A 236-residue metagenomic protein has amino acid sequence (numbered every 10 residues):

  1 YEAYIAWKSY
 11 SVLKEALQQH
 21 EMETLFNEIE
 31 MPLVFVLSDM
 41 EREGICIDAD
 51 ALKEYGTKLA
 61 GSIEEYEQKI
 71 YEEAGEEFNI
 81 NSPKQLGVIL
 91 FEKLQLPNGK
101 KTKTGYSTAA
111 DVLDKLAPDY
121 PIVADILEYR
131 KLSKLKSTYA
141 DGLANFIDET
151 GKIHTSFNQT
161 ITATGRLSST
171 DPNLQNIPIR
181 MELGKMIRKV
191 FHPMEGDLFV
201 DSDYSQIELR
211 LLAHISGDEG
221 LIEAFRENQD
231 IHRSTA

Functional and structural regions predicted by a protein language model:
Y1-E182, H192, G196-L198, S205-E208 (+1 more regions): Conserved "right-hand" nucleotidyltransferase catalytic core of DNA-directed polymerases
K185: Second-shell residues forming the walls of enzyme active-site clefts
R188-V190: A generic local secondary-structure boundary/capping motif
F199-D201, E208-T235: Metal-dependent catalytic core segments for phosphate chemistry
